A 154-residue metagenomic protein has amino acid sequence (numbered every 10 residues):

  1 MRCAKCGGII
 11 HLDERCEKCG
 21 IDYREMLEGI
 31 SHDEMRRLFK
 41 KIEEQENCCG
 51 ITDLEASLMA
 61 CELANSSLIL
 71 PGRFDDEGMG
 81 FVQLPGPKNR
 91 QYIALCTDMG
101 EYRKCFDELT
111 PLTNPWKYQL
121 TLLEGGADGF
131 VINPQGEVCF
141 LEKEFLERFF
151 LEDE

Functional and structural regions predicted by a protein language model:
R2-E154: An interfacial alpha-helical scaffold signature
